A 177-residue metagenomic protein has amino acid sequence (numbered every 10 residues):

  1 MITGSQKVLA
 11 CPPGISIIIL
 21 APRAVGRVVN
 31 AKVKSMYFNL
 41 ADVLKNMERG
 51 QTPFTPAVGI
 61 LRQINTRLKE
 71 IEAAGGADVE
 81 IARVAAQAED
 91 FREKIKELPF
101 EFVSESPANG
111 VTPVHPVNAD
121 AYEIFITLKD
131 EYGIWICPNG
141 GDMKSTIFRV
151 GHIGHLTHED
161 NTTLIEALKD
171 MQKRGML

Functional and structural regions predicted by a protein language model:
M1-Q6, S16: Conserved active-site segment immediately N-terminal to the catalytic lysine that forms the internal aldimine
V8-P12, T55, S104-S106, G141-M143: Solvent-exposed alpha-helices and their adjacent loops that cap or buttress functional pockets in soluble metabolic
L9-E89: Active-site C-terminal subdomain of aminotransferase-like
L20, V114-N118, H152: Short beta-strand-to-loop capping motifs
A74-R83, E97-E105, N139-G141, M176-L177: Flexible, glycine/charged-enriched surface loops at secondary-structure junctions
A88, S106-P113, G141-R149: Small/polar glycine-rich anion-binding or flexible loop at a beta-alpha turn
F100-E131: Conserved PLP-binding catalytic core of the aspartate aminotransferase-like
D142, T146-L177: PLP-dependent enzyme catalytic core of the Aspartate aminotransferase-like
